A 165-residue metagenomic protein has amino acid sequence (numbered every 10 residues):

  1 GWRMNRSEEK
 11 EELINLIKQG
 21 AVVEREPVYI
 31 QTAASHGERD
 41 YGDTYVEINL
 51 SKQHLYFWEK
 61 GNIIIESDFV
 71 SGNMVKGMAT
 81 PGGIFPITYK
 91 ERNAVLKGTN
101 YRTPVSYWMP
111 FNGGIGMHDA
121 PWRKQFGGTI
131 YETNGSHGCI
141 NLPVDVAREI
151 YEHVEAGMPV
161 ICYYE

Functional and structural regions predicted by a protein language model:
G1-A79, G83-R102, Y107, V154 (+1 more regions): Surface-exposed, secretory/extracytoplasmic low-complexity segments enriched in Ser/Thr/Asn/Gly/Pro
A79-T80, A94-E165: Exported/periplasmic cell-wall-interacting domains
